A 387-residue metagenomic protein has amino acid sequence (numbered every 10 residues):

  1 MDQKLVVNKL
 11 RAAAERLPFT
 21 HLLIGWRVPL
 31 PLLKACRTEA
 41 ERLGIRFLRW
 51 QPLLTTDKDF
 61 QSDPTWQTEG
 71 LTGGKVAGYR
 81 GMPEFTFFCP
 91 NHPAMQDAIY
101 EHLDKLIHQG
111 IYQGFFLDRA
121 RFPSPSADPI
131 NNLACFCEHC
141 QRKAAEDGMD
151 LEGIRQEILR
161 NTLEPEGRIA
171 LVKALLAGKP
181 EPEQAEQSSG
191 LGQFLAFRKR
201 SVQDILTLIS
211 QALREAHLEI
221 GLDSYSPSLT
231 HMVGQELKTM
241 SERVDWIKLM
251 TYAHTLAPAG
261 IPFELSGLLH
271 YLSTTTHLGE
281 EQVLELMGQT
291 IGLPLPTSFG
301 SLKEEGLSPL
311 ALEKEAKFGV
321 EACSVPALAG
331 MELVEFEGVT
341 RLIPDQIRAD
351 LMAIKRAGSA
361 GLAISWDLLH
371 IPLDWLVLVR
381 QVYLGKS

Functional and structural regions predicted by a protein language model:
M1-E15, M95-L106, L229-M240, L342-A353: Short, acidic/polar
D2-L32, H108-G114, R243-W246, A353-I364: Catalytic domains of carbohydrate-active enzymes, especially glycoside hydrolases
N8-G70, L191-A216: Aromatic-lined substrate-binding rim segments of carbohydrate-active enzymes
P18-V28, G81-Y100, S188-Q203, L295-P309 (+1 more regions): The substrate-binding groove and active-site-proximal loops of carbohydrate-active enzymes, especially glycoside
L48-G110, A127, L133-H139, K143 (+2 more regions): Active-site-adjacent "subsite" loops/lids of carbohydrate-active enzymes
T55-R80, A120-E181, S241, I261-T275: Aromatic- and acidic-residue-enriched segments that line the glycan-binding/catalytic groove of carbohydrate-active
F116, G148-G178, L191-V233, C323-F336: Aromatic-lined carbohydrate-recognition surfaces of secreted/lumenal glycan-active proteins
V244-P262, V283-K386: Substrate-binding cleft of secreted/luminal carbohydrate-active enzymes
